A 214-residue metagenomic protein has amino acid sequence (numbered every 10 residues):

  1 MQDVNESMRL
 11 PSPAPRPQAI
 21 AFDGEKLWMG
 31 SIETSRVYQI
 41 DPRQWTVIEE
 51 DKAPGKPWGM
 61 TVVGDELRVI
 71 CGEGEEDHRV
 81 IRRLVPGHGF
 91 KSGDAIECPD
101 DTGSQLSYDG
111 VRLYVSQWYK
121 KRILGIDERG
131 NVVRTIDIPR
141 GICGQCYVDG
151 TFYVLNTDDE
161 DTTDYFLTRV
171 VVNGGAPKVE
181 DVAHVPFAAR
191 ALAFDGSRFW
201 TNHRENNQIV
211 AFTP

Functional and structural regions predicted by a protein language model:
M8-P13, E50-A53, A95-D100, T135-R140 (+1 more regions): Surface loop/turn motifs at the tips and blade-to-blade linkers of beta-strand repeat domains
R9-S35: Beta-strand-rich domains and repeat architectures in extracellular enzymes and scaffolds, especially beta-propellers
P15-I20, G55-V63, D100-D109, I138-V148 (+1 more regions): Repeated scaffold domains used in trafficking and secretory/extracellular systems, primarily beta-propellers
K26, E66-R68, R112, T151 (+1 more regions): Conserved core beta-strand positions within WD40 beta-propeller blades
M29-T34, V69-H78, V115-K120, V154-T163 (+1 more regions): Conserved beta-strand positions in repeat-built beta-propeller and related beta-rich domains
R36-Y38, E76-R82, R122-L124, T162-T168 (+1 more regions): Structural motif
D41-W45, V85-G89, D127-N131, V171-G175 (+1 more regions): Short loop/turn segments that connect beta-strands within beta-propeller blades
R190-P214: Blade-level signature of beta-propeller repeat domains, shared across WD40, Kelch, NHL, RCC1 and BNR/Asp-box propellers
